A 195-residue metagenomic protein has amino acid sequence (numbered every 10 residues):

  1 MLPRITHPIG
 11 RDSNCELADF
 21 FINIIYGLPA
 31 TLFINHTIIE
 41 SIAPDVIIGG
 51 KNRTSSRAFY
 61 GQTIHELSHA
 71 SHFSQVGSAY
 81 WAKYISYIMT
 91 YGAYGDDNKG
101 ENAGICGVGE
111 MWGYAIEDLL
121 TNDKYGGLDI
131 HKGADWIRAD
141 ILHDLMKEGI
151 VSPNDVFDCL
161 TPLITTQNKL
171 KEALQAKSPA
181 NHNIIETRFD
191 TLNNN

Functional and structural regions predicted by a protein language model:
M1-A43: Auxiliary, metal-adjacent structural segments of Zn-dependent hydrolase domains
M1-H7, I24, A79-Y84, K124-G133 (+1 more regions): Surface-exposed patches in mature extracellular/periplasmic domains of secreted proteins
G10, P29-A30, N52-S55, H69-A70 (+3 more regions): Solvent-exposed loop/turn segments at secondary-structure junctions within structured extracellular/periplasmic domains
V46-T63, G104: Short pre-active-site segment immediately N-terminal to the catalytic Zn-binding motif
G61-S78, E110-Y114: Active-site recognition of the HExxH zinc-binding catalytic motif
S74-I105: Post-HEXXH active-site segment of zinc metalloproteases
Y94-I150: Metalloprotease/metallohydrolase-associated module, dominated by Zn2+-dependent proteases
G126-N195: Pan-zinc metallopeptidase signature
